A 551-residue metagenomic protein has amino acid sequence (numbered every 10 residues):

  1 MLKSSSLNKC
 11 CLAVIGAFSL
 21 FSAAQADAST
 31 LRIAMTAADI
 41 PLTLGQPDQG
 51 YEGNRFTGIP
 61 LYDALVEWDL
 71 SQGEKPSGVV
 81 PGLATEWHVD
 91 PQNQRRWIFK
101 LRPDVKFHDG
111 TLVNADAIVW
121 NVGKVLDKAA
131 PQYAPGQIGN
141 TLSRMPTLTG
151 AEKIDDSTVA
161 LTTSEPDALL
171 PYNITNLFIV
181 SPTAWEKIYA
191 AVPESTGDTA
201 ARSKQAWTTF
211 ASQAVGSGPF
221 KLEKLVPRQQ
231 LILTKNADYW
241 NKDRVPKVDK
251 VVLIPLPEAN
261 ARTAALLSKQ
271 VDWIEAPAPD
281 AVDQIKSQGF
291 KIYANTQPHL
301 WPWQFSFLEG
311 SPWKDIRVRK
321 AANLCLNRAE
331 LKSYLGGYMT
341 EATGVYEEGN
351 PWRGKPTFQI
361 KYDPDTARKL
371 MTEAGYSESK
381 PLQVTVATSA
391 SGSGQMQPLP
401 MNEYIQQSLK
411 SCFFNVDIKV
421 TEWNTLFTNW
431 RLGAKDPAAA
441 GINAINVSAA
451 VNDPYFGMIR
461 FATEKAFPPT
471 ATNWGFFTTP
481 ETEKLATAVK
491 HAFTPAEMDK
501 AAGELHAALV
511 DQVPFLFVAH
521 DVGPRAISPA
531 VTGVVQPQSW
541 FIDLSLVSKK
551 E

Functional and structural regions predicted by a protein language model:
A34-A37, G50-Y51, F56-I59, V226-L231 (+7 more regions): Detector for C-terminal structural segments
M35-Q92, V215: N-terminal lobe/hinge region of extracytoplasmic solute-binding protein
W68-D69, T234-Y239, Q297-A321, C325 (+1 more regions): A bilobed periplasmic-binding-protein/Venus flytrap-type ligand-binding module shared by bacterial periplasmic
D69-E74, F178-D243, D365, K369: Gly/Pro-rich hinge or "lid" segments in bacterial periplasmic/extracellular proteins
E86-Q132, I154, A160-T162, A265 (+1 more regions): Aromatic- and charge-enriched surface segment that lines or borders ligand/interaction sites
K100, G139-D198: Surface-exposed binding/hinge segments that line and control ligand-binding clefts or catalytic entry sites
R102, T208, D238-Q284, N415: Ligand-site clamp/hinge motif
F220, E309, G337-A374, A390-M401: Structural transition elements
